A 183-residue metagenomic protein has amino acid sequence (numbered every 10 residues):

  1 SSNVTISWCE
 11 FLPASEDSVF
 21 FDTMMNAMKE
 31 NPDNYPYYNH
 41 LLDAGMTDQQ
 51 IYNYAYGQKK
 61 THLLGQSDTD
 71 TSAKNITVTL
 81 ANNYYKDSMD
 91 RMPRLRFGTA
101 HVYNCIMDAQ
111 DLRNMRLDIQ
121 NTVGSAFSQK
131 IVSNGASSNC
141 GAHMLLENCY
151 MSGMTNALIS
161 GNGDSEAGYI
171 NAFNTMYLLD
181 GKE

Functional and structural regions predicted by a protein language model:
S1-K182: Glycine- and acidic/polar-rich repeat regions and solenoidal domains
